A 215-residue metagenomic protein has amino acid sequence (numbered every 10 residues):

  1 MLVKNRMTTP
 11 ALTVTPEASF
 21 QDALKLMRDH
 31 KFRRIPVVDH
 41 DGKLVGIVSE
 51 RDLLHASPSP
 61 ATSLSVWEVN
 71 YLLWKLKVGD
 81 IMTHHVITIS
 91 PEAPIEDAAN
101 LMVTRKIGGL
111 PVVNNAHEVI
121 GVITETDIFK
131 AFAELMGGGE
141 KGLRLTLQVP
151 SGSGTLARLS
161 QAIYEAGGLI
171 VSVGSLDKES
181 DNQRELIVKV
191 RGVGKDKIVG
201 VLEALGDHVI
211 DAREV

Functional and structural regions predicted by a protein language model:
M1-P10, E50-I87, P94-V103, T124-S180 (+1 more regions): Tandem CBS (Bateman) regulatory domains
L2-H40, L44-S49, S57: Basic, Lys/Arg-rich alpha-helical nucleic-acid-recognition elements, primarily the DNA-binding modules of transcription
V14, I89-S90: Short acidic-hydrophobic, aromatic-tinged amphipathic segments that line or gate anion-handling sites
M27, I35-D52, M102, L110-T126: A glycine-centered beta-loop-beta connector
R33, G108, L169: Short acidic/polar active-site loop segments enriched in Thr and Asp
Q183-G192: Short basic, glycine-rich beta-strand/loop surfaces that mediate nucleic-acid
